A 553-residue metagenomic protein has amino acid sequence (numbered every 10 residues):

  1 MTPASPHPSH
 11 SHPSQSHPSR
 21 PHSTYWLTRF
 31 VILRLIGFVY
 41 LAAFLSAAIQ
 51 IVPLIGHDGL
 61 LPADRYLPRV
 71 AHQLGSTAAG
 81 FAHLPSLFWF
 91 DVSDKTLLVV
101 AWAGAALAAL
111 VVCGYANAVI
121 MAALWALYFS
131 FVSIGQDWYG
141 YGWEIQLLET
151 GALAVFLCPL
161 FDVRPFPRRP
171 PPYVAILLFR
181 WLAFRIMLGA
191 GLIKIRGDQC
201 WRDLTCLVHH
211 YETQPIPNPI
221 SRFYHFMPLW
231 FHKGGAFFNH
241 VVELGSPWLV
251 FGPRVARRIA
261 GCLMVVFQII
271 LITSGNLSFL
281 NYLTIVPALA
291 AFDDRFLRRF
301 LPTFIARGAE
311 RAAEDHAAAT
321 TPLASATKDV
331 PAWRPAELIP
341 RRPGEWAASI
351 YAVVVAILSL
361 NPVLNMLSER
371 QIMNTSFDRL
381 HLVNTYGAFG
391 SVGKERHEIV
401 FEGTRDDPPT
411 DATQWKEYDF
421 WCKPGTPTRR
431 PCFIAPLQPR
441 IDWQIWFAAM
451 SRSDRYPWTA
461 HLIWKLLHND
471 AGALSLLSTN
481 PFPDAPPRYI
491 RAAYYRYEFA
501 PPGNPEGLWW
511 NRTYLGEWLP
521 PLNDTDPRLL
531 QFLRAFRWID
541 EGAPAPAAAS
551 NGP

Functional and structural regions predicted by a protein language model:
T2-P553: Alpha-helical membrane-anchoring segments
